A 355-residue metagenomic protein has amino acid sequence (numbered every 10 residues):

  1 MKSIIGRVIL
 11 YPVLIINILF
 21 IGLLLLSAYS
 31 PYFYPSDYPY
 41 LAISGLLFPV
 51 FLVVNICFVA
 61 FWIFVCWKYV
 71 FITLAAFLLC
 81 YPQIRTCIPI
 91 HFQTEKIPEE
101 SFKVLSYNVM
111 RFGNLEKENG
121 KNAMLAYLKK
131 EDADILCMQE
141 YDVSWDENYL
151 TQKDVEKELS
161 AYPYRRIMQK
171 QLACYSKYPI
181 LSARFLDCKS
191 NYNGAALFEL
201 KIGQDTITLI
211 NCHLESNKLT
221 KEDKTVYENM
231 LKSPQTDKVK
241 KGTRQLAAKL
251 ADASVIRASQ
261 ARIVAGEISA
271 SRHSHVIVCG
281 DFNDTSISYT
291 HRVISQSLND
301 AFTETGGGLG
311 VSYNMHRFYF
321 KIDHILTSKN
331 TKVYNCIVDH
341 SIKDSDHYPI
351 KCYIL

Functional and structural regions predicted by a protein language model:
M1-D154, A261-R262: N-terminal, active-site-proximal structural segment of metallo-dependent hydrolase catalytic domains
I9-L24, Y29-L41, G45-I63, F71-L74 (+3 more regions): Metal-dependent phosphoester-hydrolase catalytic domains
F77-E99, E116-K117, N122, A126 (+2 more regions): Structured beta-strand-rich core segments of catalytic domains in phosphoester-bond hydrolases
S101-F112, T206-E215, K240-R244, L250: Active-site-proximal beta-strand elements of phosphoester/diester hydrolases
Y107-V109, Y141, L214, D281-F282 (+1 more regions): Active-site metal-binding loops of divalent metal-dependent hydrolases
K130-D132, I202-Q204, A270-H273: Glycine-rich phosphate-binding loop signature in dinucleotide/nucleotide-binding domains
D132, K177-P179, R272, N330: Residue-level detector of structured alpha->beta connecting loops
K224-K249: A solvent-exposed, charged loop/short amphipathic helix patch at secondary-structure junctions
